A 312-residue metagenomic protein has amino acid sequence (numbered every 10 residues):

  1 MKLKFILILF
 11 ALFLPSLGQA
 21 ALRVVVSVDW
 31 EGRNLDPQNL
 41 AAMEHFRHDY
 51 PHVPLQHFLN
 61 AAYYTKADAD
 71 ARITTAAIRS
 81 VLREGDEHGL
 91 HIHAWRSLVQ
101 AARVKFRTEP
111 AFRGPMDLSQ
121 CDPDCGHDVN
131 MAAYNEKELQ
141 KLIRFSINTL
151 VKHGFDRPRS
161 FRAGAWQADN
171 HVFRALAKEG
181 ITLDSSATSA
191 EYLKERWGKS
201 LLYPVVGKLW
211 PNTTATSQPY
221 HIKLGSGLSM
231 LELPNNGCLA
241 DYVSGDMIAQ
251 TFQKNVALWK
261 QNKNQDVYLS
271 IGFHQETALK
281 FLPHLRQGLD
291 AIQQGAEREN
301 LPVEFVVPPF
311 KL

Functional and structural regions predicted by a protein language model:
M1-I6: Bacterial N-terminal signal peptides that target proteins for export
L7-P15: Bacterial N-terminal signal peptides
A21-G89, A94-S97, K152, P158-R159: Active-site beta->alpha N-cap acidic-glycine motif
E31-L40, N60-T74, R96-Q100, R162-H171 (+4 more regions): Acidic-and-aromatic substrate-binding clefts and catalytic sites of carbohydrate-active enzymes
E44-F58, S119-D169, W259-G272: CE4/NodB-like, metal-dependent polysaccharide N-deacetylase domain that modifies extracellular/periplasmic N-acetylated
Y50, L55-Q56, M247-L312: C-terminal domain-boundary segment and adjacent tail
K66-L82, L98-M116, K178, T182 (+1 more regions): Aromatic- and acidic-residue-enriched segments that line the glycan-binding/catalytic groove of carbohydrate-active
A163-N264: Active-site-adjacent pocket scaffolds in enzyme catalytic domains
